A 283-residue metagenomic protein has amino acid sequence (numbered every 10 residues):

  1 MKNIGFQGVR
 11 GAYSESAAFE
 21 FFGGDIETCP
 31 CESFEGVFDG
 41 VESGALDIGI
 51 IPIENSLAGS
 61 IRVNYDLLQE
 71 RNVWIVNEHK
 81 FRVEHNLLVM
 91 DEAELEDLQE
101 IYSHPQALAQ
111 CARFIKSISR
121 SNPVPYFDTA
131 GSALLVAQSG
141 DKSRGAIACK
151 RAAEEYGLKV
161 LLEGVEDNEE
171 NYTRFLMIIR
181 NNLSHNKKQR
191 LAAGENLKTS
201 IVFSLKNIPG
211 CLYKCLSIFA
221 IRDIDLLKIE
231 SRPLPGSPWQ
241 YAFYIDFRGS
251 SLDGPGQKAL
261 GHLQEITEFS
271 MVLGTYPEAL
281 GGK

Functional and structural regions predicted by a protein language model:
M1-K283: Domain-level signature for soluble enzymes in the chorismate/prephenate branch of the shikimate pathway
